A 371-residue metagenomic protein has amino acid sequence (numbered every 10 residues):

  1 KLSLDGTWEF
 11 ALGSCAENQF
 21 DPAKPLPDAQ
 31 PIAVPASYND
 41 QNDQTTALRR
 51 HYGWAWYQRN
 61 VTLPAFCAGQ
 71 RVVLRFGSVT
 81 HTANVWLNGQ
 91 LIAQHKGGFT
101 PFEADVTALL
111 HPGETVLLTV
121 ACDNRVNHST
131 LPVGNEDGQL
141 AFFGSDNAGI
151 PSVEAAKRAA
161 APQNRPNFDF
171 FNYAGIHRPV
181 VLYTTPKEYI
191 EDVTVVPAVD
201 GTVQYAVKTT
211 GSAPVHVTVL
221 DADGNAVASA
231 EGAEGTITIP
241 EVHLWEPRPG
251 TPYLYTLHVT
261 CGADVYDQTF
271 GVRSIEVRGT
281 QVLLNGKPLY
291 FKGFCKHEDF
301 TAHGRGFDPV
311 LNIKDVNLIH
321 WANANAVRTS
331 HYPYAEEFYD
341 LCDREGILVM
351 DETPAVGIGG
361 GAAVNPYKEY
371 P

Functional and structural regions predicted by a protein language model:
K1-E336, L341, E345-V349: Secreted/periplasmic carbohydrate-active enzymes, especially glycoside hydrolases
K292-H297, D351-P371: Aromatic- and acidic-residue-enriched carbohydrate-binding clefts of CAZyme catalytic domains
